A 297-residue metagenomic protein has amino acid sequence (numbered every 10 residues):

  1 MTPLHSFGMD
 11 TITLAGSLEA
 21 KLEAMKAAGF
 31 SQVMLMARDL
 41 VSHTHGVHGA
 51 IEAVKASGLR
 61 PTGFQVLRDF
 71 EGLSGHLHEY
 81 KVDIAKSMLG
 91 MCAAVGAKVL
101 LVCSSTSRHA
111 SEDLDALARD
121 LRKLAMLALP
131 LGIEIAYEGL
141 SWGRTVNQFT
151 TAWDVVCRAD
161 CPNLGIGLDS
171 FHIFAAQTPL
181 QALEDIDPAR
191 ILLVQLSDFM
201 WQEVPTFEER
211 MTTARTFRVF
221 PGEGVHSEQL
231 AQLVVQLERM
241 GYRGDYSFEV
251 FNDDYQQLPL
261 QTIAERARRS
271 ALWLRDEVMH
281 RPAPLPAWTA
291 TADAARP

Functional and structural regions predicted by a protein language model:
M1-K98, L129, G165, I191 (+4 more regions): N-terminal pre-domain/capping segments
T11-L18, L35-G49, D69-E79, T106-D115 (+5 more regions): Acidic-and-aromatic substrate-binding clefts and catalytic sites of carbohydrate-active enzymes
E19, E71, G75-I166, R243 (+2 more regions): Active-site acidic/histidine proton-transfer and metal-coordination neighborhood in alpha/beta enzyme cores
A24, M91, A182-D185, Q236: Well-formed, non-transmembrane alpha-helical positions, independent of function
M25, A50-A53, E79-V82, A118-R119 (+4 more regions): Short, hinge-like loop/turn segments at secondary-structure boundaries
Q32-V33, F64, K123-G224, V278-R281: Acidic/histidine-rich catalytic cores of soluble enzymes
V225-R239: A short, acidic, amphipathic alpha-helical segment used as a generic capping/interface helix at domain edges
D245-V250: Short acidic/histidine-rich active-site segments
